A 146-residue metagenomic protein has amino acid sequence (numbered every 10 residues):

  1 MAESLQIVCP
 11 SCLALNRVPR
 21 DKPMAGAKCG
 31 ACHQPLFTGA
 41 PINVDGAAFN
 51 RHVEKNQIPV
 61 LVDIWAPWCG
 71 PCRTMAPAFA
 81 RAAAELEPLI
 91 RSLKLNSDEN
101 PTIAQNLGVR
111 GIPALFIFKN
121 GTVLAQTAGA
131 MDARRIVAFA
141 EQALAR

Functional and structural regions predicted by a protein language model:
C9-C12, C29-C32: Short cysteine-rich clusters marking metal-coordination/redox-active sites
N16, L36, A76: Cys/His-rich microdomains that often coordinate metals
V18-A27: Short linker/helix segments within small regulatory modules
C32-P41: Short Cys/His-rich micro-motifs in 6-15 aa windows
P41-V60: A short beta-strand-turn-helix
N43-V44, I64, M75, F79-A83 (+2 more regions): Thiol-based oxidoreductase modules, predominantly thioredoxin-like and allied folds used for disulfide exchange
Q57, I64-W68, G111: Short pre-active-site segment immediately N-terminal to redox-active cysteine/selenocysteine motifs in thiol-based
G111, F116-R146: Non-catalytic, surface beta->alpha helical segment in thiol-disulfide oxidoreductase systems
